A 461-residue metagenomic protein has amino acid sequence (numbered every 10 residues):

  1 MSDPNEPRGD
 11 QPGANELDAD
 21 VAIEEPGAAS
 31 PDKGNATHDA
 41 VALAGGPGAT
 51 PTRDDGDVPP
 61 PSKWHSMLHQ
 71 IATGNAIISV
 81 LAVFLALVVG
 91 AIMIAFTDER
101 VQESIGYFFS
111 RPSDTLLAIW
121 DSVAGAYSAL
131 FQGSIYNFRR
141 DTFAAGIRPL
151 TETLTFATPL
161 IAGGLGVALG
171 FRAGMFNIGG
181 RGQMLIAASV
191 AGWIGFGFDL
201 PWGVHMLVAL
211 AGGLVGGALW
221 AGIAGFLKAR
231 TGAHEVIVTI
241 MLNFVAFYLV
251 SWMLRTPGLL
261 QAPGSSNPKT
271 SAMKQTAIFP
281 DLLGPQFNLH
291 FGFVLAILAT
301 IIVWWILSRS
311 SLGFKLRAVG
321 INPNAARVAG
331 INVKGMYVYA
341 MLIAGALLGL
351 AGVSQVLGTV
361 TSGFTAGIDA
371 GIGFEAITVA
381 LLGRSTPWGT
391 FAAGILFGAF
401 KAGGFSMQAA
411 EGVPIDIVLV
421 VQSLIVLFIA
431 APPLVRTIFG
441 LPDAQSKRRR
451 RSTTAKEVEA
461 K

Functional and structural regions predicted by a protein language model:
S2-A86, G90-D98, V328, N332-M336 (+1 more regions): Cytosolic-side transmembrane-helix boundaries in multi-pass membrane proteins
D3-R8, G13, P59-L160: Membrane-interfacial amphipathic/re-entrant helices at transmembrane-helix boundaries
H69-I77, F171-G179, L200-A272, R309-S311 (+2 more regions): Short loop segments and helix-boundary regions at transmembrane helix junctions of multi-pass inner-membrane proteins
I78-A95, L160-V167, A188-I194, L214-G217 (+6 more regions): Hydrophobic core segments of alpha-helical transmembrane domains in multi-pass membrane transport and ion-translocation
I94-A95, E99, A124-F198, L210 (+4 more regions): Single transmembrane alpha-helix segments in multi-pass membrane proteins
A129, G133-S134, T239, N243-R309 (+1 more regions): Transmembrane helix-bundle core of multi-pass membrane transporters and related energy-transducing complexes
A188, L219, Q286-S362, P387-W388 (+2 more regions): Helix-loop-helix "hairpin" substructures at the membrane interface of multi-pass membrane proteins
L342-L348, S354, G358-S423: Transmembrane alpha-helical segments in multi-pass inner-membrane proteins
